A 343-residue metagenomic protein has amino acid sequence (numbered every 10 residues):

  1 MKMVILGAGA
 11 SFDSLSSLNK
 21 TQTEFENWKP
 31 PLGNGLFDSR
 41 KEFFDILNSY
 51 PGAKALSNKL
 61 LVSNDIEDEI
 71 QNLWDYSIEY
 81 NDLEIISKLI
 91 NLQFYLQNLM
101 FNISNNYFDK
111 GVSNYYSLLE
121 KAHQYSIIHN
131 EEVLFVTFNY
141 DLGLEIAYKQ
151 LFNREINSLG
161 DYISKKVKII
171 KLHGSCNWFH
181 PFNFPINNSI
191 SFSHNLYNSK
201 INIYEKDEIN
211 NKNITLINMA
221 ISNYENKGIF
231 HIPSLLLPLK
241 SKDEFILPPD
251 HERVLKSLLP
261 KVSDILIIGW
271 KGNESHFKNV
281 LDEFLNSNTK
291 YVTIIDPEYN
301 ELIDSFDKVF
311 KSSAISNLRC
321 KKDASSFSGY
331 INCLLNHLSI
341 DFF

Functional and structural regions predicted by a protein language model:
M1-S14, L18-L56, I163, S241-F343: SIR2/sirtuin-family catalytic core signature
M1-V133, F138-I146: Gly/serine-rich nucleotide phosphate-binding loop at the start of the catalytic core of nucleotide/ADP-ribose-handling
S17, W178, L237-P238: Generic structural "secondary-structure junction" signal
F44-S87, S126-H231: Extended, H/D-rich, highly charged conserved domains that either
L92-F101, E225-L236: Short, basic/glycine-rich phosphate-binding loops at helix/coil junctions that contact nucleotide phosphates
F94, S117-K121, G228-H231, V254-S257: Short amphipathic alpha-helical segments, especially helix-boundary/capping motifs
I103-K110, L237-I246, I265: Surface-exposed cleft-lining segments at the edges of enzyme active sites
G111-A122, E155, D243-V254: A Trp-anchored, charged/polar loop motif used as the substrate-binding/catalytic surface of acyl/ester-handling
